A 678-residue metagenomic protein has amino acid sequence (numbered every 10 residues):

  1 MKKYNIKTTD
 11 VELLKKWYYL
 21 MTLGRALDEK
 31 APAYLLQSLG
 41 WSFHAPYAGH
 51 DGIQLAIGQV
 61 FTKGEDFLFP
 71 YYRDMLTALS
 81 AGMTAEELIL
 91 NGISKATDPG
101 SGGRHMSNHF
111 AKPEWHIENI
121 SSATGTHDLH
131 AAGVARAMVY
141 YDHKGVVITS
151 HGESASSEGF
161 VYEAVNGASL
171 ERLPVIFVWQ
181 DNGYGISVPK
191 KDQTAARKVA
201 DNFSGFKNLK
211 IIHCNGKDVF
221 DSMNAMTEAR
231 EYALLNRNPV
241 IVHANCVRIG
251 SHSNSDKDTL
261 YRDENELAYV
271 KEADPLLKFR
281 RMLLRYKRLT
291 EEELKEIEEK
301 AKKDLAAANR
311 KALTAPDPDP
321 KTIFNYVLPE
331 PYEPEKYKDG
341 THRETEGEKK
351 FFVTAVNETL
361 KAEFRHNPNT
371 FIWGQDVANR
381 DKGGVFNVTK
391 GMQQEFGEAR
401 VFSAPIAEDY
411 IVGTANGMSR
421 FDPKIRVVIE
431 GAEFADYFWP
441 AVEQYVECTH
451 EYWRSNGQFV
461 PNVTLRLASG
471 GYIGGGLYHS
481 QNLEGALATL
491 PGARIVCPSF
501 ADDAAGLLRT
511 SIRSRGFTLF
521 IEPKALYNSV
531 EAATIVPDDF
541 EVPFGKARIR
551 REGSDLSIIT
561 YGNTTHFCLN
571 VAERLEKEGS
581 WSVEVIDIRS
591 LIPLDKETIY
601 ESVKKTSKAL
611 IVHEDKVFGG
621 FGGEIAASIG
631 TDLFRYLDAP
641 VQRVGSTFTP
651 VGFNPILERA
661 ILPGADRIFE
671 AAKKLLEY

Functional and structural regions predicted by a protein language model:
M1-I53, Q59-V60, A244, I249-A399 (+3 more regions): Conserved acidic/glycine
A26-L173, V178, P189-K207, L477-Y478: Cofactor-binding active-site loop characterized by glycine-rich and histidine/acidic residues
Y34-L39, H105-S121, K144-S150, K207-I211 (+6 more regions): Glycine/charged-rich beta-loop-alpha catalytic/anionic-binding loops adjacent to active sites
L55, W115-N182, G216-Y232, N379-F459: Thiamine diphosphate
P70-Y72, A111, G125, S150-H151 (+9 more regions): Short beta-strand segments
W179-R310, T314, F386-G391, E395 (+2 more regions): Thiamine diphosphate
I473-I559: Phosphate/diphosphate-binding glycine-rich loops and adjacent basic-rich segments that engage nucleotide
